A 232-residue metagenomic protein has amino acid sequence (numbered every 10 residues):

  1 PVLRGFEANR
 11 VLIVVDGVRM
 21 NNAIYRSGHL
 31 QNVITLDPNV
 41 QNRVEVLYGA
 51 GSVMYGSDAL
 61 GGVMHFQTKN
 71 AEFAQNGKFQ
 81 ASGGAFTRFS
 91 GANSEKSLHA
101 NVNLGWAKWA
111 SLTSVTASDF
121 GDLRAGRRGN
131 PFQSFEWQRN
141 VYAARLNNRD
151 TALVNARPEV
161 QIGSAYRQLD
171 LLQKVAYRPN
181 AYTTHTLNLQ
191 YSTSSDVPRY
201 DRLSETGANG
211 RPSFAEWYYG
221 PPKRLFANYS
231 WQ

Functional and structural regions predicted by a protein language model:
P1-R19, N42: Extracytoplasmic beta-strand/coil segments of soluble accessory domains associated with Gram-negative outer-membrane
P1-V2, I13-V14, L30-I34, V46 (+2 more regions): N-terminal periplasmic accessory domains that precede and gate Gram-negative outer-membrane beta-barrel machines
V11, G77-G83, K96-L98, A107-S111 (+3 more regions): Outer-envelope beta-barrel architecture signal
M20-A50: Short acidic/polar hinge/loop motifs at secondary-structure boundaries that mediate gating or recognition
N22, K96, F120-G126, T184 (+1 more regions): Outer-membrane beta-barrel proteins
A85-G91, L104, T113-D119, L187-Y191: Transmembrane beta-barrel strands of outer-membrane/channel proteins
L112-R167: Surface-exposed beta-strand-turn/loop segments characteristic of Gram-negative outer-membrane beta-barrels
I162-D170, A176-Q232: Flexible loop and strand-edge segments within Gram-negative outer membrane beta-barrel domains
